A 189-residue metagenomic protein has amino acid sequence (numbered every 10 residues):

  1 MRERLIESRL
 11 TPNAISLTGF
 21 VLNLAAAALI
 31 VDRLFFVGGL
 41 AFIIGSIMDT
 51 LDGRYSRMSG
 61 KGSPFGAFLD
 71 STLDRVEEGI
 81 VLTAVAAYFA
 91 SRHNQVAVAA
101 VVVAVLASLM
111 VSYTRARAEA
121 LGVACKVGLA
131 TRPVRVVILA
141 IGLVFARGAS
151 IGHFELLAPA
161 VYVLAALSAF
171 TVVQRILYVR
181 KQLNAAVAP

Functional and structural regions predicted by a protein language model:
M1-F36, L40, I80-P189: Hydrophobic alpha-helical transmembrane segments
G19-L22, G45, L73: Generic structural concept
F36-S46, T50-L51: A glycine-rich, hydrophobic loop/mini-helix early in the fold
G38-A41, S63-D70, R135: Alpha-helical membrane and juxtamembrane elements of multi-pass inner-membrane transport and channel proteins
I47-Y55, F68, T72, V76 (+3 more regions): Active-site His/Glu-centered metal-binding helix of metallohydrolases
G53-A99: Basic, amphipathic juxtamembrane/active-site segments that coordinate anionic phosphate or diphosphate groups
